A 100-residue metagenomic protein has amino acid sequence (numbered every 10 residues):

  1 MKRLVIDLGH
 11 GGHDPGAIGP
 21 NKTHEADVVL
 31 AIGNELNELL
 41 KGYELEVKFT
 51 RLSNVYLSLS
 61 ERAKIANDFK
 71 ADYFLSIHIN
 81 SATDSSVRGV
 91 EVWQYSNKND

Functional and structural regions predicted by a protein language model:
K2, T23-D100: Active-site-proximal helix/loop segments of hydrolytic enzymes
K2-K22: Short glycine-rich His-centered loop
